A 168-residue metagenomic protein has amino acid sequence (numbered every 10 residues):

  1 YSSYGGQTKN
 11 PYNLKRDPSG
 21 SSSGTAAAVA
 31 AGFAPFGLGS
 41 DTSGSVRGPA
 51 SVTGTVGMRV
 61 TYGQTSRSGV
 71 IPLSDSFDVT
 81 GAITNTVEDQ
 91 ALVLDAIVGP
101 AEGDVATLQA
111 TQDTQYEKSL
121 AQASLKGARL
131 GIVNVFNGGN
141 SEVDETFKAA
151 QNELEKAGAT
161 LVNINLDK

Functional and structural regions predicted by a protein language model:
Y1-I97: Short glycine/serine-rich loop segments
P35-F36, R129, T160: Beta-sheet entry/capping signal
T42-S45, F136-G139, K168: Solvent-exposed loop/turn segments at secondary-structure junctions within structured extracellular/periplasmic domains
V56-A150: A short helix-breaking turn/cap at a secondary-structure junction
A157: Conserved dinucleotide-binding and phosphotransfer motif residues
T160-D167: General small-molecule cofactor/ligand-binding pocket signal
